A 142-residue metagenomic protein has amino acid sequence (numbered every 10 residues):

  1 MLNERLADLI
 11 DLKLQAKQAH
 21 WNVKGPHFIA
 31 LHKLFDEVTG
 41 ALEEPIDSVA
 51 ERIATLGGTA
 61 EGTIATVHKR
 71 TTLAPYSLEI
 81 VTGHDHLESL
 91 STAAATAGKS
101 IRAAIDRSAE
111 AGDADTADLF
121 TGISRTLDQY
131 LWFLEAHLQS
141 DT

Functional and structural regions predicted by a protein language model:
M1-D8: N-terminal amphipathic alpha-helix initiation
L2, H32-T39, E43, L87 (+3 more regions): Amphipathic, non-transmembrane alpha-helical scaffold segments
L6, K13, H20, T39 (+6 more regions): A structural signal for well-ordered alpha-helices, especially hydrophobic packing surfaces of coiled-coils
L6, T55-T59, K69, T142: Internal glycine-rich alpha/beta core junctions
L12-E37, R102-D115: Helix-loop segments that flank and shape redox-cofactor active sites
K24-T66: Conserved alpha-helical segments that form or flank metal/cofactor-binding pockets of metalloenzymes
D47, E51, A65-G122: Acidic/histidine-rich alpha-helical segments that form the ligand environment of transition-metal centers
D85, Q139-T142: Short, intrinsically disordered/low-complexity patches at protein termini and at juxtamembrane boundaries
